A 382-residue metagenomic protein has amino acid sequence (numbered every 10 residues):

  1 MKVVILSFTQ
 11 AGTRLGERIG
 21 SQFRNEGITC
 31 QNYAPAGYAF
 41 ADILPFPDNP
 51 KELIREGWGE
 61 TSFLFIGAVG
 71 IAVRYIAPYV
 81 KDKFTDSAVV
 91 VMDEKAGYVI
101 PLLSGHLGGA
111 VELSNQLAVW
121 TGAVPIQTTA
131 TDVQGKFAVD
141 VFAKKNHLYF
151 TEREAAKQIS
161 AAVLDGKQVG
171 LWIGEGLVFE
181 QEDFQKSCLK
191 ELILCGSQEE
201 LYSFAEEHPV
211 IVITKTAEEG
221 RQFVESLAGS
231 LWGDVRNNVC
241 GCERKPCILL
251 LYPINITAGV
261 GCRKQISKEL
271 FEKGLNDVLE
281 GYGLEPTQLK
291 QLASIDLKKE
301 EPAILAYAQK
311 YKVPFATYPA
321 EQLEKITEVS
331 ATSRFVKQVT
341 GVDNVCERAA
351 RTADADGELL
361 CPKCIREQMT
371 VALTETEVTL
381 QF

Functional and structural regions predicted by a protein language model:
M1-I5: Extreme N-terminal starter segment of soluble prokaryotic enzymes
L6, I66-G67, I295: Structural motif
G12-I28, N32, A36-Y38, P45-D48 (+6 more regions): Conserved mixed alpha/beta catalytic, RNA-binding, or beta-rich assembly cores of soluble enzyme, regulatory
L44-W58, S330-V336, V345-C346: Glycine-rich, anion-gripping cofactor-binding loops and their flanking helix/strand elements in enzyme active sites
T61-D82, P302-A303, Y307-A308, V313 (+1 more regions): Glycine-rich phosphate-binding loop
A118-W120, T151-S160, T340-A353: Short, basic, helix/turn surface patches
K273, D277, T287-A350, D354-C361 (+1 more regions): C-terminal non-catalytic interaction/assembly regions of soluble proteins
T370-F382: Charge-patterned, long linear interaction tracts outside catalytic cores
